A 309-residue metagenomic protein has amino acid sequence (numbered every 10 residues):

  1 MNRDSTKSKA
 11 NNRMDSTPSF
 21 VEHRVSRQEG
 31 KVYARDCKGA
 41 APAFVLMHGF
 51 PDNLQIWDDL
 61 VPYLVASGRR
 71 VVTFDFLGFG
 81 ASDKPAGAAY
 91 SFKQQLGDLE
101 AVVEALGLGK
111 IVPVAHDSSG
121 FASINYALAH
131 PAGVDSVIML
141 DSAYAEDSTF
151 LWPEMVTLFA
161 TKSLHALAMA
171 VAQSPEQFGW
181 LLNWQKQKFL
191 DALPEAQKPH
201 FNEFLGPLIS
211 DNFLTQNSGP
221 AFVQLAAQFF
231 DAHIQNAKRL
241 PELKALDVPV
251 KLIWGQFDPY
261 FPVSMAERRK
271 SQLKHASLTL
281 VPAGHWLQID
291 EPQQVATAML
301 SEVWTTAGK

Functional and structural regions predicted by a protein language model:
M1-M14: N-terminal targeting or regulatory segments adjacent to alpha/beta-hydrolase or S9 domains
N12-R24, G30-A34, P51, V72 (+5 more regions): Flexible "cap/lid" subdomain of the alpha/beta-hydrolase fold that forms the substrate-access gate
Q28, C37-A40, V281-P282: A short, compositionally biased micro-patch
D36-A81: Conserved HGGG/HGGXW glycine-rich cap/lid loop of the alpha/beta-hydrolase fold
W57-D58, P262-A266, P292-Q293: Conserved strand-to-helix beginnings and helix N-cap segments that scaffold or border functional pockets
D58, I124-L128, A296: Short, hydrophobic alpha-helix immediately C-terminal to the catalytic nucleophile
G284-A296: Catalytic histidine-centered segment of alpha/beta-hydrolase-like enzymes
